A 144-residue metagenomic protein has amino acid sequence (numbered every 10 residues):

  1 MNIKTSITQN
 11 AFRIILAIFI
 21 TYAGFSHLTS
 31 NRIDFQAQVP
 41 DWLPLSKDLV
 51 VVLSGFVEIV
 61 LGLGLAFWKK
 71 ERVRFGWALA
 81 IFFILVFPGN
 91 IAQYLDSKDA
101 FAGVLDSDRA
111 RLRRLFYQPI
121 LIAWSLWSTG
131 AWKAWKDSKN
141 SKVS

Functional and structural regions predicted by a protein language model:
M1-S144: Membrane-interface extramembranous regions
